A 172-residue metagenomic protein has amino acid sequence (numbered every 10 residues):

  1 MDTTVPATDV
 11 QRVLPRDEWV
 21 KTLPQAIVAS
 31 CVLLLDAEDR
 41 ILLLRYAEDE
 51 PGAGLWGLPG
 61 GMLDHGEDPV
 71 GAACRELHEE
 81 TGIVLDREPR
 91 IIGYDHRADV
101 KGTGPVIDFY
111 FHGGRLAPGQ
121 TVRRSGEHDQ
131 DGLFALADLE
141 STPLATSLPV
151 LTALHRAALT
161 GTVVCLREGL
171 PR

Functional and structural regions predicted by a protein language model:
D2-C31: Acidic, metal-coordinating catalytic segment for phosphate/diphosphate chemistry, firing primarily on the Nudix
D9, V28-S30, D39, I107-F109 (+1 more regions): Change "...and in nucleic-acid phosphodiester-cleaving endonucleases..." to "...and in nucleic-acid processing enzymes
T22-A26, L55, K101-I107, S125-H128: A generic structural micro-feature
L34, Y110-G114, G132-A135: Short, well-ordered beta-strand micro-motif
R40-E79: Conserved Nudix-box catalytic region and its N-terminal flanking loop in Nudix hydrolases and closely related
A53, S125-R172: Nudix hydrolase/Nudix homology domain
V84-G93: A short coil-to-beta-strand element that immediately follows conserved catalytic motifs
H96-Q120, A153, A158: Active-site-adjacent beta-strand/loop module that shapes the phosphate/pyrophosphate-binding cleft
